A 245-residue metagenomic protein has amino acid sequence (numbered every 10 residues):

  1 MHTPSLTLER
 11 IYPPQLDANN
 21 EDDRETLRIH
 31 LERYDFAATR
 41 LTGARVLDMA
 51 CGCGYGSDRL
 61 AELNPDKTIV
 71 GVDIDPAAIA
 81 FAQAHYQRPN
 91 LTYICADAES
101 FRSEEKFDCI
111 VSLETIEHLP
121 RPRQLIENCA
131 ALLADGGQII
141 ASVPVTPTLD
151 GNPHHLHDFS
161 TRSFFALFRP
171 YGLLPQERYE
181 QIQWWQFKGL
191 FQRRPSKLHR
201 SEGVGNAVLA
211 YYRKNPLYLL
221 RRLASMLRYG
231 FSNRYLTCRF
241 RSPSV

Functional and structural regions predicted by a protein language model:
M1-E105, C109, L113, R123-I126 (+4 more regions): Conserved N-terminal segment of class I S-adenosyl-L-methionine
E114-H118: A short His-aromatic
Q124-D135: A short glycine-rich, Lys/Arg-flanked "PGG" loop and its adjoining helix->strand segment in the class I
G137-V143: Conserved beta-strand signature within the Rossmann-like core of class I S-adenosyl-L-methionine
P144-L149, Q181-W184: Short "lid" loop at the C-terminus of a central beta-strand within the Rossmann-like core of SAM-dependent
G151-L156: Short, solvent-exposed loop/turn segments at secondary-structure boundaries
P170-F191: Substrate-binding/catalytic lobe of Class I Rossmann-like enzymes that use SAM or dcSAM, i.e., the mid-to-C-terminal
